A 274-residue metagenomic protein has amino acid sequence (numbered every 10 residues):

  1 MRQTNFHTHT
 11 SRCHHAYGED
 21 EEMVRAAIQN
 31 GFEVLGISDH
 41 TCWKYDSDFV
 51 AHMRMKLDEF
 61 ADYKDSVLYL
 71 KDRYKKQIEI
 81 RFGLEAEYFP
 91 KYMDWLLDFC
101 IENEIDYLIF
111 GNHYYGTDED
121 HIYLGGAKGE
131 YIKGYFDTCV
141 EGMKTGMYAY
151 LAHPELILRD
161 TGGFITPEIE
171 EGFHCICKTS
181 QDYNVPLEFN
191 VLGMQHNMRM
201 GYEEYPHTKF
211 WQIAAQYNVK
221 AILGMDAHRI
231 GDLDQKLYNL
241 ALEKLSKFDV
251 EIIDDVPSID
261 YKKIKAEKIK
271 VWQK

Functional and structural regions predicted by a protein language model:
M1-A86, P90, D94-W95, C100 (+5 more regions): An N-terminally biased module of ancient metal coordination in phosphate/nucleic-acid-related enzymes
M1-T10, D20, R25, L158-K274: Charged catalytic cores and adjacent phosphate/nucleic-acid-binding surfaces used for phosphate/nucleic-acid chemistry
R2-N5, V34-G36, E79-G83, D106-I109 (+3 more regions): Structural preference for beta-strand elements that scaffold enzyme active sites
Q3, I28-Q29, S66-Q77, L96-D106 (+3 more regions): Acidic (Asp/Glu)-rich catalytic clusters
Y17, C42-Y45, D106-R199, E204: Divalent metal-binding pocket/active-site signature
D46, M93, T117, K128 (+7 more regions): Serine/threonine-rich low-complexity intrinsically disordered regions
D62-D65, K133, D137, K209: Short, contiguous clusters of charged residues that form electrostatic/catalytic patches at enzyme active sites, used
L84, G111-N112, V256: Residues at the C-termini of beta-strands that transition into short coil/loop
